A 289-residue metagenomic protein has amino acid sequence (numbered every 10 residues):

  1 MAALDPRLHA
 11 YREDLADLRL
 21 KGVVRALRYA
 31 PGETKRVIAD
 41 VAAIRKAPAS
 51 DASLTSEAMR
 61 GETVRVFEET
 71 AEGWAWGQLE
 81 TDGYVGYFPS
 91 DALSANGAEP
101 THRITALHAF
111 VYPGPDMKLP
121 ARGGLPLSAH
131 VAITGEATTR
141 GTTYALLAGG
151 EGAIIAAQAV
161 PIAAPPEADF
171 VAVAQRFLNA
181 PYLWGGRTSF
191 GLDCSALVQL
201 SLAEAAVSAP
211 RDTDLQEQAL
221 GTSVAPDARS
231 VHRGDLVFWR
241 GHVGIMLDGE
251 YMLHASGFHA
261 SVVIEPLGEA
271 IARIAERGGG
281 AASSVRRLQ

Functional and structural regions predicted by a protein language model:
M1-E33, A49, E62-R65, E72 (+4 more regions): Boundary regions of SH3-family modules and the immediately adjacent low-complexity/disordered segments in eukaryotic
P31-R45, A98-Y112, A203-A219: Short, basic/aromatic beta-hairpin or loop at an interaction surface
A47-S53, V111-A121, Q218-A228: Short alpha-helix capping/helix-loop boundary micro-motifs
A52, A58, L125, S230-V231 (+1 more regions): Short, well-ordered loop/turn sites that connect or cap secondary structure elements
G61, R122-I133, R233-G234: Loop/turn positions that initiate beta-strands
A174, G186-A205, A209-P210: Active-site nucleophilic cysteine motif
V207-G268: ...with weaker cross-activation on analogous glycine-rich loops/strands in unrelated enzymes
A272-Q289: Low-complexity, Gly/Ser/Thr/Pro-rich intrinsically disordered linker/tail segments
